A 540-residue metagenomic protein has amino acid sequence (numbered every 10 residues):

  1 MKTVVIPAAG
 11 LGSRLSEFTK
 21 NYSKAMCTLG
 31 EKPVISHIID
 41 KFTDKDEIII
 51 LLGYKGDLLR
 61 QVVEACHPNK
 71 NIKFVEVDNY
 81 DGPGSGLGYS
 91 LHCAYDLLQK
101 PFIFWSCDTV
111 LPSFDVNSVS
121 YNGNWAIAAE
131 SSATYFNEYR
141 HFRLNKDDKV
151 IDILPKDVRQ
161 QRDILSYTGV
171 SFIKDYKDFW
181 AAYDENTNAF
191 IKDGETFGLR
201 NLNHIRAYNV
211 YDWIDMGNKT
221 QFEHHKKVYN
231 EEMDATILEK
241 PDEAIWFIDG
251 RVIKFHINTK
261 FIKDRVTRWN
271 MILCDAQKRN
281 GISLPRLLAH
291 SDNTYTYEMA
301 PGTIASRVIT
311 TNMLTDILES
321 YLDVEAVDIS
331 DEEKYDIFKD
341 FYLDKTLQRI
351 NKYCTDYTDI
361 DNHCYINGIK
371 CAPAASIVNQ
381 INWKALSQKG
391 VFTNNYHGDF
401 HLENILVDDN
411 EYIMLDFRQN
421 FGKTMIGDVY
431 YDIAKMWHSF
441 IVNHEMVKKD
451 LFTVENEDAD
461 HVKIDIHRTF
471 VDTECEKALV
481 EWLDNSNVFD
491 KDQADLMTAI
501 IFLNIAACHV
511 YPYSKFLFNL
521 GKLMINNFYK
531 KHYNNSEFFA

Functional and structural regions predicted by a protein language model:
M1-K20: N-terminal nucleotide-binding beta1-loop-alpha1 segment
K2-V4, I164-I248: Conserved alpha/beta core of the MobA/IspD/sugar-nucleotide pyrophosphorylase nucleotidyltransferase superfamily
A65-K146: Conserved beta-loop-beta/alpha segment of the NTase-like Rossmann-fold superfamily that binds/positions NTPs
L111-F190: Conserved core of the sugar-phosphate nucleotidyltransferase
L238-R268, E298-M299, A305-V308: ATP-binding glycine-rich loop module of kinase domains
I245-F247, I381-G427: Active-site acidic catalytic loop and adjacent metal/ATP-binding pocket of ATP-dependent phosphoryl transfer enzymes
I272-G281, T303-N367, C371, A375-K389 (+2 more regions): Conserved kinase catalytic-core helix
N420-W482, A499-Y513: Active-site activation/catalytic loop segments of kinase-like enzymes and analogous catalytic loops in related
